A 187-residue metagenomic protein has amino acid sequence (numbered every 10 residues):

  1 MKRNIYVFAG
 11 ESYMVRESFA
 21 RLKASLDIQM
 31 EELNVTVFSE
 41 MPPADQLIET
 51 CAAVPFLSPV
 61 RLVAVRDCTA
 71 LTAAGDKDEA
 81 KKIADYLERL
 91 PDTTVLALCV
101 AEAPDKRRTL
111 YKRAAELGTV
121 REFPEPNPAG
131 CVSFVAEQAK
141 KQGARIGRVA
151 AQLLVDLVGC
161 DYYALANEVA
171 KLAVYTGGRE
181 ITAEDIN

Functional and structural regions predicted by a protein language model:
M1-N187: Conserved beta/loop motifs at nucleotide-recognition and modification sites
